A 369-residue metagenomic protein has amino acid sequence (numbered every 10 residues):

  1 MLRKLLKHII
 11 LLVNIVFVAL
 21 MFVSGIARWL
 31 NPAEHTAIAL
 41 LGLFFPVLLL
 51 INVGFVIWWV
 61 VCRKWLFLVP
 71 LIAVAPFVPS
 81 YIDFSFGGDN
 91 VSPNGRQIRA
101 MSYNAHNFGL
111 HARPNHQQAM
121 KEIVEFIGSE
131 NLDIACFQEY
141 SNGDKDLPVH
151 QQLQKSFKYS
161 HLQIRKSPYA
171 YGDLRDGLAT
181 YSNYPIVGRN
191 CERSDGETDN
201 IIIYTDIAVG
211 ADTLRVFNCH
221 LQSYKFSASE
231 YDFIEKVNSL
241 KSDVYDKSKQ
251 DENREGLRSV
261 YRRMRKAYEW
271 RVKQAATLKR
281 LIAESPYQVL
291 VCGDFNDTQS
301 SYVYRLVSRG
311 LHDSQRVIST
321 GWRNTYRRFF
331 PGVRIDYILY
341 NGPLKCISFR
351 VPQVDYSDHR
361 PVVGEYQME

Functional and structural regions predicted by a protein language model:
M1-K4: Short, Lys/Arg-rich, polar N-terminal cytosolic tail immediately upstream of the first transmembrane signal-anchor
H8-M21, I26-I38, G42-W58, W65-L71 (+3 more regions): Metal-dependent phosphoester-hydrolase catalytic domains
S24, A73-Q97, V124, G128 (+2 more regions): Structured beta-strand-rich core segments of catalytic domains in phosphoester-bond hydrolases
R99-A105, A119-L147, T205, T213-H220 (+5 more regions): Active-site beta-strand/loop signature of hydrolases that rely on acidic residues for catalysis
S102-M120, N142, K225-K247, E252 (+1 more regions): Acidic/histidine-rich helix-loop elements that form or flank divalent-metal/phosphate-binding sites at the catalytic
H106-F108, N142, Y184-I186, L221-Y224 (+4 more regions): Short, solvent-exposed loop/turn segments at secondary-structure junctions
N115-A119, Y169, D173, E197 (+5 more regions): Extracytoplasmic/periplasmic, Sec-exported soluble proteins
N115-Q117, V149-Q152, Y231-D232, Y304-S308: Short, glycine/charged-enriched secondary-structure capping and boundary segments
